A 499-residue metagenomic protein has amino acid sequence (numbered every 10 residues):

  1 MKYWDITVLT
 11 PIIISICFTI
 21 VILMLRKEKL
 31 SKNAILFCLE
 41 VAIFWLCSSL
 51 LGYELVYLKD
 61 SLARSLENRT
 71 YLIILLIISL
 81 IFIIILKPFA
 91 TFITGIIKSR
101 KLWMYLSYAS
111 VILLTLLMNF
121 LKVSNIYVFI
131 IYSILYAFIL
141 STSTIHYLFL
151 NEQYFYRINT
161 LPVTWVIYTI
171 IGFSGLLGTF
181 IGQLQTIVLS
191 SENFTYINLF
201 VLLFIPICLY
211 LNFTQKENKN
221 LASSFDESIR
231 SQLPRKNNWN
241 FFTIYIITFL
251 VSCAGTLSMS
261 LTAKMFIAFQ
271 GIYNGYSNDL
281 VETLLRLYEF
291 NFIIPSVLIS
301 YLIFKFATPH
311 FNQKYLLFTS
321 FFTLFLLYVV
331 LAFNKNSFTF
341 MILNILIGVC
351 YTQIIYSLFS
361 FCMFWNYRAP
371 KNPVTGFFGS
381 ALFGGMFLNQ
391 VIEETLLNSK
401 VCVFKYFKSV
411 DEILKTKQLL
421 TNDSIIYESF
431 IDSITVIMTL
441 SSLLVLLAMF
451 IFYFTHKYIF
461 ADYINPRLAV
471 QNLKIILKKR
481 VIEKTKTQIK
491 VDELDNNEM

Functional and structural regions predicted by a protein language model:
K2-V8, R100-K101, Q183-L202, L397-V445 (+1 more regions): A membrane-interface helix-boundary motif in multi-pass transporters
W4-L80, T243, I247, V251-S277 (+2 more regions): Helix-loop boundary and gating motifs at the non-cytosolic
A42, N125-S143, F338-I355: Hydrophobic core of transmembrane alpha-helices in multi-pass small-molecule transporters, especially MFS/SLC-type
I85-S99, T186, L298-Q313: Helix-to-loop junctions at the C-terminal end of transmembrane segments in multipass secondary transporters
A109-S124, F322-K335: C-terminal ends and interior cores of transmembrane alpha-helices in multi-pass membrane transporters/permeases
S141-Y156, Q353-Y367: Intracellular juxtamembrane helix-capping segments at the cytosolic ends of symmetry-related transmembrane helices
I158-Q183, F377-L397: Glycine-rich segments within core transmembrane alpha-helices of 12-TM secondary carriers
K314-L358: C-terminal transmembrane helical hairpin of 12-TM major facilitator-type secondary transporters
